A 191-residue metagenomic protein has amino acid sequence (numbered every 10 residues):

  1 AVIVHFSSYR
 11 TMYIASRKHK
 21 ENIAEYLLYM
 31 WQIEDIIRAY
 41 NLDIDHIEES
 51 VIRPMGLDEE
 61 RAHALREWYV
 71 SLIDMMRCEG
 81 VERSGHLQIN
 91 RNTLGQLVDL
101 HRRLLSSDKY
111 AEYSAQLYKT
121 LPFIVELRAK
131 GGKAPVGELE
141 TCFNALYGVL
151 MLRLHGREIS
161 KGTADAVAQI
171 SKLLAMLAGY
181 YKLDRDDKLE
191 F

Functional and structural regions predicted by a protein language model:
A1-T11: Short, Lys/Arg-enriched N-terminal segments with co-localized hydrophobic residues within the first ~10-30 amino acids
Y13-S84: N-terminal interaction modules that seed assembly of large macromolecular complexes
I14, G56, A64, I73-R77 (+6 more regions): A structural motif
I36-A39, L57, S71-E82, D99-S107 (+2 more regions): Amphipathic alpha-helical interaction surfaces
E49-S50, Q88-R91, A164: Short, charged, amphipathic alpha-helical segments
V51, Y69-L72, L94-L97, L121 (+2 more regions): Short amphipathic alpha-helical coiled-coil/interface segments
L87-Y147: A charged, amphipathic interaction segment
V125-F191: Glycine-rich, aromatic-bearing surface loops/beta-hairpins
